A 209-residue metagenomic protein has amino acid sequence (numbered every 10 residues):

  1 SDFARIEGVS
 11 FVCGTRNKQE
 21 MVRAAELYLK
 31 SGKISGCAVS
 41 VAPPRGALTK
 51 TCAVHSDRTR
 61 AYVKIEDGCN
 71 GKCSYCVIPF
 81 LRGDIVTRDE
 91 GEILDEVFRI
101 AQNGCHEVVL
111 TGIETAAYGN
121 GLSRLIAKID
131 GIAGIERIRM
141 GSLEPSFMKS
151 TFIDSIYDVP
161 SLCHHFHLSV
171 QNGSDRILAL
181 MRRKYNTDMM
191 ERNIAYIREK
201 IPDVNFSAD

Functional and structural regions predicted by a protein language model:
S1-T111, A116-A117, T151, F166 (+1 more regions): Proteins enriched for Cys/Gly/acidic motifs involved in redox and nucleic-acid/cofactor modification
Q102-A208: Conserved SAM/AdoMet-binding glycine-rich loop
